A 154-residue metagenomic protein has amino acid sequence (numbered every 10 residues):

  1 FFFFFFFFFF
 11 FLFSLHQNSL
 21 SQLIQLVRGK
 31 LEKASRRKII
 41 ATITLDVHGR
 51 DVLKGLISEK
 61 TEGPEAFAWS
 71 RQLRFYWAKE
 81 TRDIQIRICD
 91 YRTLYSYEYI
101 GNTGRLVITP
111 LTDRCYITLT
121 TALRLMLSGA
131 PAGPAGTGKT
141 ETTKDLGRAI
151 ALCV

Functional and structural regions predicted by a protein language model:
F1, F9-P110, R114: Extended, charged/polar low-complexity intrinsically disordered regions
L111, C115, K139-T142: Helical mechanochemical/support elements of P-loop NTPase systems and associated helical scaffolds
T121-V154: Walker A/P-loop
